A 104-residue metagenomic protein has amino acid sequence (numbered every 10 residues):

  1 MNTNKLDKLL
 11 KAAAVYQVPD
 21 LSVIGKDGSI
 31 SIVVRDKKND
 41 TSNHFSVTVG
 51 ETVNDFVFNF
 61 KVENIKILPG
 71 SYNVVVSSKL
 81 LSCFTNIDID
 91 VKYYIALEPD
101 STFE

Functional and structural regions predicted by a protein language model:
M1-E104: DNA polymerase processivity clamps
